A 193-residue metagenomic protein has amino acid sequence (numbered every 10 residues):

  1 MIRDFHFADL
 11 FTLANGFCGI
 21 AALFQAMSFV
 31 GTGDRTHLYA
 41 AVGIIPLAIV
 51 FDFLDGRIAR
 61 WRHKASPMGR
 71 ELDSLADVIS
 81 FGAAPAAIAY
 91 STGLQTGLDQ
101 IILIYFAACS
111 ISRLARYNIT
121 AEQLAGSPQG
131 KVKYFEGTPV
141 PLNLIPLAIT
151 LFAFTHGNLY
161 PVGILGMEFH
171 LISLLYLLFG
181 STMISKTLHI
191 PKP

Functional and structural regions predicted by a protein language model:
M1-F53, S185-L188: Topogenic membrane-insertion module of multi-pass membrane proteins
M1-G16, R57-V78, Y117-L142, L188-P193: Interhelical loop and helix-boundary elements at the membrane-water interface of polytopic inner-membrane proteins
F7, F11, A40-G43, L98 (+2 more regions): Alpha-helical transmembrane segments of integral membrane proteins
D9-L13, F17, G43, W61-Y117: Multi-pass membrane catalytic core of lipid/isoprenoid biosynthesis enzymes
G19-A22, L54-D55, A84-P85, S110 (+1 more regions): Hydrophobic/aromatic residues in alpha-helical transmembrane segments
A21-G43, I79, A83-I104, I149-L171: Helix-coil boundary and interhelical linker segments in multi-pass alpha-helical membrane proteins
I45-D52, Y105-R113, L151, Y176-K186: Alpha-helical transmembrane segments of multi-pass membrane proteins
S127, K131-P193: C-terminal membrane-associated helical module and adjoining short loops/tails
